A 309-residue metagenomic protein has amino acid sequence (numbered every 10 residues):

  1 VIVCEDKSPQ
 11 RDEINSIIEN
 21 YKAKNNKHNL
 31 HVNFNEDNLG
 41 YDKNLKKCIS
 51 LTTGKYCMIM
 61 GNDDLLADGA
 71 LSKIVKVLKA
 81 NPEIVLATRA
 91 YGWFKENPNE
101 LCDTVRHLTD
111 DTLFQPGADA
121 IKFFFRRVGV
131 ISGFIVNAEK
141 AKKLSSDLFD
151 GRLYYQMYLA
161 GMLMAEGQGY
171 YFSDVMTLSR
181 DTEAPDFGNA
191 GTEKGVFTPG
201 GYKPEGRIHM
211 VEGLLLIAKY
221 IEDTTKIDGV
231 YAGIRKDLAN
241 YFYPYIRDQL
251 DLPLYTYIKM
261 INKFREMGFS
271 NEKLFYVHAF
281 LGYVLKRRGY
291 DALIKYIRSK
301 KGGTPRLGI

Functional and structural regions predicted by a protein language model:
V1-Y202: Nucleotide-sugar donor-binding/catalytic module of glycosyltransferases that assemble extracellular/cell-envelope
Y158, A165, V175-I309: C-terminal subregions of glycosyltransferases and related glycan-biosynthesis enzymes
